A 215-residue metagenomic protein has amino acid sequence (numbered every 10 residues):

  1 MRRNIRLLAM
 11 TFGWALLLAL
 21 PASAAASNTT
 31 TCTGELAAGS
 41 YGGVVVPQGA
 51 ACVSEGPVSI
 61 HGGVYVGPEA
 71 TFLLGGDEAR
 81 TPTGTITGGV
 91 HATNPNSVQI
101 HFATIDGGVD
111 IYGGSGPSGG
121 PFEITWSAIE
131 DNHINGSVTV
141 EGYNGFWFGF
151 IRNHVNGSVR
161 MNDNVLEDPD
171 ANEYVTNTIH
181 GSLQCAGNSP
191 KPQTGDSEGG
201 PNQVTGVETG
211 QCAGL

Functional and structural regions predicted by a protein language model:
M1-L7: Positively charged n-region of N-terminal signal peptides that target proteins for export
A9-P21: Bacterial N-terminal signal peptides
L18-L20, A25-A26, V46, I179 (+1 more regions): Processing junctions and N-termini across compartments
A26-L73, G214-L215: N-terminal segments that cap or nucleate solenoid repeat domains
P47, E55, H61, G67 (+18 more regions): Feature marks extracellular polysaccharide-active and adherence modules
T71-P82, D110-A128, G145, G149 (+4 more regions): Acidic/polar low-complexity surface segments
E167-L215: Leucine-rich solenoid repeat scaffolds
